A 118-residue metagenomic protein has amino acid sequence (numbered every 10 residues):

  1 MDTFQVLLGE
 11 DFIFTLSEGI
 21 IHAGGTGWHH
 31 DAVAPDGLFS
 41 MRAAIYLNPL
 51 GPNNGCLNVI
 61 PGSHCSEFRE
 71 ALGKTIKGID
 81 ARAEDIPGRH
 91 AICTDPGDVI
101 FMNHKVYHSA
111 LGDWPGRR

Functional and structural regions predicted by a protein language model:
D2, D11, D31, D36 (+4 more regions): Acidic-enriched, low-complexity/disordered segments with a strong bias for Aspartate over Glutamate
D2-V59, H64: Conserved double-stranded beta-helix
A44, I76, R118: Glycine-rich, phosphate-binding/catalytic loops in enzymes
L50-L111: Double-stranded beta-helix
L111-R118: Ligand-binding loop in jelly-roll beta-barrel domains
